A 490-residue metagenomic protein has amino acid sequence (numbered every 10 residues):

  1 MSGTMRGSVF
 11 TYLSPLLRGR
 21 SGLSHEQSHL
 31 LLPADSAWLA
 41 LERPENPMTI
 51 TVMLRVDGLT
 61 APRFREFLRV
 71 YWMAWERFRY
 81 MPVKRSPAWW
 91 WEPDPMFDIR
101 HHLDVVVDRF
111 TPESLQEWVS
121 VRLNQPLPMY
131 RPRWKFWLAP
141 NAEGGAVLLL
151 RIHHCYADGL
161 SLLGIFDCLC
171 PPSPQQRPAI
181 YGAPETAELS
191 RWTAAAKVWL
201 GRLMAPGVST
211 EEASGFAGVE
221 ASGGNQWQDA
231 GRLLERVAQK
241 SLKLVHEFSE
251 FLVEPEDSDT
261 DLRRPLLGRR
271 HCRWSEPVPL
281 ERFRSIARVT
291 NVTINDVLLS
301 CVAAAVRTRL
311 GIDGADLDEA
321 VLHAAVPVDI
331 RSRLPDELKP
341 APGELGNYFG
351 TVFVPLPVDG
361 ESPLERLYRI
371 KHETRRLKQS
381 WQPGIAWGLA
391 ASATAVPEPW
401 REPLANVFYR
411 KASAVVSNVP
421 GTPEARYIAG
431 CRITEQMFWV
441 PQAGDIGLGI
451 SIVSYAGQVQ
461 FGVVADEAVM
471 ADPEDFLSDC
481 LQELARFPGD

Functional and structural regions predicted by a protein language model:
M1: Conserved active-site regions of diverse hydrolases
T4-A34, L41, V52-R63, R69-M73 (+3 more regions): Soluble acyl-CoA-dependent acyltransferase catalytic core bearing the H(X)4D motif
E45-T49: Short, surface-exposed loop/turn motifs at beta-strand boundaries within globular domains
